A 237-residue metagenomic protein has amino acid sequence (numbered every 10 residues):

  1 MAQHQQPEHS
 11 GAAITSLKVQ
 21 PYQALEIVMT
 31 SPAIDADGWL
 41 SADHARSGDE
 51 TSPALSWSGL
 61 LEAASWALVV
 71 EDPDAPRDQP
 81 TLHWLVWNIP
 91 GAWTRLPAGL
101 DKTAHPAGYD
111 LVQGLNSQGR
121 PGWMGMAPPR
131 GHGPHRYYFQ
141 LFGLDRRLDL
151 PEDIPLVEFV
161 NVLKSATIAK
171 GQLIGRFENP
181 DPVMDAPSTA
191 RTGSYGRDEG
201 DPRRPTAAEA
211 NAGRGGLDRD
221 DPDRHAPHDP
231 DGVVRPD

Functional and structural regions predicted by a protein language model:
M1-A208, L217, D221-H225, D231-D237: N-terminus-centered regions that define maturation/targeting leaders and the start of the first functional domain
